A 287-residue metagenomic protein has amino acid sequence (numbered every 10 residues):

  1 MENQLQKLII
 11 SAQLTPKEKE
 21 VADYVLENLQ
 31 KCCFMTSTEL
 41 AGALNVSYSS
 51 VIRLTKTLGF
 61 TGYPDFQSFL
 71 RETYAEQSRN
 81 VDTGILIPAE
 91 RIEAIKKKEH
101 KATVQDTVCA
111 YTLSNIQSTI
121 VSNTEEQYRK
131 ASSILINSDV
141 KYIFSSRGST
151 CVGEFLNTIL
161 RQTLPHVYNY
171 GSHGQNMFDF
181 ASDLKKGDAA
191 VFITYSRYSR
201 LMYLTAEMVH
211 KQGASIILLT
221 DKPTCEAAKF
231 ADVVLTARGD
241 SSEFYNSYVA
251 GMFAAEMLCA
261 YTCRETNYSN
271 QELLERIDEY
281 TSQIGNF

Functional and structural regions predicted by a protein language model:
M1-S11: Short, Lys/Arg-enriched N-terminal segment that forms or immediately precedes the first helix of a structured domain
E2-Q4, P16-K17, Q30-F34, G42-N45 (+1 more regions): HTH-adjacent hinge/linker in prokaryotic transcriptional regulators
L14-K19, L184: Short helix-coil-helix linker/hinge
E20-L26: Pre-recognition alpha-helix immediately N-terminal to the DNA-recognition helix within helix-turn-helix or winged-helix
T38, S49: Key DNA-contact positions within bacterial/archaeal DNA-binding proteins
S50, Y63-P64, S282-G285: Short, small/acidic-rich helices and loops at N termini and domain boundaries of DNA replication/processing enzymes
I136-F253, M257-T266: Glycine-rich phosphate-binding loops that contact phosphosugars or nucleotide phosphates
Y268-F287: A short, charged, Gly/Pro-tolerant segment at domain boundaries
